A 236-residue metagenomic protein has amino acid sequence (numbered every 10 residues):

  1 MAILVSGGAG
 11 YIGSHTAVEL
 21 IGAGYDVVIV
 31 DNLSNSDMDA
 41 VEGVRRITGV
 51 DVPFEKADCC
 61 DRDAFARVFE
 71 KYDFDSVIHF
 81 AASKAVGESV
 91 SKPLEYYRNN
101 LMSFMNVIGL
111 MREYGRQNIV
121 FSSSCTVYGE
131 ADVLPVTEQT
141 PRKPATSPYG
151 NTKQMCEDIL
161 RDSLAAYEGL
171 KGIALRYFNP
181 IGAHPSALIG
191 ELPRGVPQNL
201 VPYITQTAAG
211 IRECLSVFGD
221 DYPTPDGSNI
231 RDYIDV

Functional and structural regions predicted by a protein language model:
M1-S76, V196: N-terminal Rossmann/SDR dinucleotide-binding element
S6, V30, V77-A81, I119-S124 (+1 more regions): SDR active-site strand-loop-helix element
G7-G13, N100, S123, Y149: Conserved phosphate-binding and hydrolysis motifs of nucleotide-dependent enzymes
S36, S83-G87, Y128: Active-site beta-alpha loop architecture of Rossmann-like, nucleotide-cofactor-dependent enzymes
C59-N99: NAD(P)H-binding glycine-rich loop region in Rossmannoid oxidoreductase-like domains and their noncatalytic homologs
S91-G109, E113, N118, V127-N179 (+1 more regions): Catalytic helix-loop patch of NAD(P)-dependent Rossmann-fold dehydrogenases
R161-V236: NAD(P)-dependent short-chain dehydrogenase/reductase
